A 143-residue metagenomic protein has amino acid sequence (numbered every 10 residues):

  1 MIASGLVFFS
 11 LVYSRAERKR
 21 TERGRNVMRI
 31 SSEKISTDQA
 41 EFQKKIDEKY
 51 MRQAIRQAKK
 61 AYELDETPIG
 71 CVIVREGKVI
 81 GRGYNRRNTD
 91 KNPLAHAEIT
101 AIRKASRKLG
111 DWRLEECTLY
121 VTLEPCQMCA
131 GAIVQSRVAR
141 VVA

Functional and structural regions predicted by a protein language model:
M1-L11: Terminal signal-anchor or tail-anchor transmembrane helices that tether membrane-associated enzymes to cellular
L11-E17: Bacterial Sec-dependent signal peptides at the C-terminal "C-region" and cleavage site
V27-Y50: Catalytic cores of nucleic-acid editing and processing enzymes, centered on the cytidine/adenosine deaminase
Q43, D47-E63: Short, basic/aromatic recognition patches
K44-K45, R52, G81-A143: Zn2+-dependent cytidine deaminase-like catalytic core
I69-V74: Short beta-strand scaffold segments in enzyme catalytic cores
R75-E76, R103: A cytosolic small-molecule/anion-sensing beta-strand core signal
